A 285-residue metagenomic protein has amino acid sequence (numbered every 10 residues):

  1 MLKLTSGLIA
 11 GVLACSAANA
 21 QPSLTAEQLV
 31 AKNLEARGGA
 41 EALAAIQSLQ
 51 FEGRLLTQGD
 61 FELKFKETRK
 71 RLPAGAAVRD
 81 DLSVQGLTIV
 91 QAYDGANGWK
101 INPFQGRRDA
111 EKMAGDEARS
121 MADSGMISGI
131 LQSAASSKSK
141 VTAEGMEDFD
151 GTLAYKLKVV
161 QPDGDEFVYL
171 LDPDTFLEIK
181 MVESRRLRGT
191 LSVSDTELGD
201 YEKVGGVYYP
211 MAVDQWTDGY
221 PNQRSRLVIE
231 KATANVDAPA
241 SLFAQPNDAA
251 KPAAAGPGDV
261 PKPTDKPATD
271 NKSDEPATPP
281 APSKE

Functional and structural regions predicted by a protein language model:
K3-S16: Bacterial N-terminal signal peptides
C15-L24: Bacterial Sec-dependent signal peptides at the C-terminal "C-region" and cleavage site
P22, Q28-G106, S137-G145: N-terminal mature ectodomain segment of secretory-pathway/periplasmic proteins
K64-T68, Q91-G95, D109-A118, L171 (+2 more regions): Short amphipathic beta-strand/extended segments with alternating polar/hydrophobic composition
W99-S128: Acidic/charged, solvent-exposed loop-and-adjacent secondary-structure segments enriched in E/D, K/R, S/T, and G/P
R119-K158, L177-V182: Short, conserved active-site entrance elements at the starts or edges of catalytic domains
D150-P246: Gly/Pro-enriched, hydrophobic low-complexity segments that function as extracytoplasmic propeptides/linkers
N247-E285: Compositionally biased, proline/threonine/alanine/serine-rich low-complexity intrinsically disordered stretches
